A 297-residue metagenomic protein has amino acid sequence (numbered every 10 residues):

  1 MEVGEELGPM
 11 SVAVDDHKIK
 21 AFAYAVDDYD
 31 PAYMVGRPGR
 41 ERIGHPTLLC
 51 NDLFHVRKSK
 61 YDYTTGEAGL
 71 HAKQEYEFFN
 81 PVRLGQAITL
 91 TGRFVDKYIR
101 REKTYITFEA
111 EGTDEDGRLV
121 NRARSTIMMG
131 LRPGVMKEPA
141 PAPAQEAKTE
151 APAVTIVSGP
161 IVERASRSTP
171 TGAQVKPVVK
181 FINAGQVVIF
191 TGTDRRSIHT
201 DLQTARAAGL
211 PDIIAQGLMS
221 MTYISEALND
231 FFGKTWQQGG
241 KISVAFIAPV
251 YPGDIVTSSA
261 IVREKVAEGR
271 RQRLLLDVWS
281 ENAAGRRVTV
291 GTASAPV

Functional and structural regions predicted by a protein language model:
M1-K73, G134-Q238: Hot-dog-fold acyl-thioester-processing enzymes
K73, F78-P177, F246, V250-V297: HotDog/MaoC-like acyl-thioester-processing domains
D212, M219-K265, E281-A283: Catalytic-pocket segment enriched in acidic/His residues
